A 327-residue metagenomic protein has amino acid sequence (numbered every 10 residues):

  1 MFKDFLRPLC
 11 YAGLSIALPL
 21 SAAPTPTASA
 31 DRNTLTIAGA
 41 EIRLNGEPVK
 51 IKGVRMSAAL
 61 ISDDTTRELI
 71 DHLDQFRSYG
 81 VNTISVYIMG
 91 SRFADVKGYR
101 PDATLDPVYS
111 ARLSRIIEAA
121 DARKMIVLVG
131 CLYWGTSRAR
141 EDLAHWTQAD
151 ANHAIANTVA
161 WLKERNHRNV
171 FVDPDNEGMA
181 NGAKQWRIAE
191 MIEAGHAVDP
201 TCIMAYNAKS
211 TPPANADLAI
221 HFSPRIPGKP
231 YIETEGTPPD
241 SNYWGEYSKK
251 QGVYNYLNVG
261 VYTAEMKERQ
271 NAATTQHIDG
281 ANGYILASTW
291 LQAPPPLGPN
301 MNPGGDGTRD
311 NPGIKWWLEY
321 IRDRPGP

Functional and structural regions predicted by a protein language model:
M1, G90-F93, T237-N242: Short regulatory "switch" loops immediately downstream of catalytic or recognition motifs within protein catalytic
M1-A12: Bacterial N-terminal signal peptides that target proteins for export
I16-D31: Bacterial Sec-dependent signal peptides at the C-terminal "C-region" and cleavage site
T34-A216, R225-K229: Active-site mouth of glycoside hydrolases
H153-A154, V159, N166-L318, R322: Extracellular glycoside hydrolase catalytic/binding regions
